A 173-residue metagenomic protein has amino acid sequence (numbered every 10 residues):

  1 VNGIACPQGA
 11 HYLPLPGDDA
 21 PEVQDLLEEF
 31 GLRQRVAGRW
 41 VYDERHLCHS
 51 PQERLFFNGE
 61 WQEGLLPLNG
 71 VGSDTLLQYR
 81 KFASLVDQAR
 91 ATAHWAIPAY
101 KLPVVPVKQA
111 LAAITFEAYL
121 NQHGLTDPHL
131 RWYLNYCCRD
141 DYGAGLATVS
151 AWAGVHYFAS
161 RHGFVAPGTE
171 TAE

Functional and structural regions predicted by a protein language model:
V1-I4, A10-L13, G163-E173: Short intrinsically disordered, low-complexity coil segments enriched in acidic
N2-I4, E44-H46, S50-P51, V71 (+4 more regions): Generic structural signal for short, flexible, solvent-exposed coil/loop and linker residues
G3-A89: Dinucleotide-binding Rossmann-like beta1-alpha1 core, especially the glycine-rich loop that anchors the ADP
H94-E173: Active-site/ligand-binding neighborhood in enzyme catalytic cores
